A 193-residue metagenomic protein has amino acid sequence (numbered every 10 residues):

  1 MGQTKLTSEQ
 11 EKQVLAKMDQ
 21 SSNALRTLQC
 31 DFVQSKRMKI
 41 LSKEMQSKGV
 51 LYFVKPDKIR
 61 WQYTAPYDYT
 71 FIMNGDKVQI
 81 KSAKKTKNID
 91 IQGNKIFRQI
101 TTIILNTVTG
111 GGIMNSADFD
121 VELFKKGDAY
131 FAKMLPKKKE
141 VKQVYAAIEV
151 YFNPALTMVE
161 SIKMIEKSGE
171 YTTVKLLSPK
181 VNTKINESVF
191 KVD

Functional and structural regions predicted by a protein language model:
L6-T7, V14, D19-Q29, K36 (+3 more regions): Flexible, processing/modification-adjacent segments and terminal tails in exported/periplasmic/extracellular proteins
C30-F32, Q46-K48, W61, M73 (+2 more regions): Extended beta-sheet lipid-handling architectures
F32, I59-Y63, V78-K81, A132-M134 (+1 more regions): Short hydrophobic/aromatic-rich beta-strand segments that constitute the beta-sheet cores of beta-sandwich/beta-barrel
M38-I40, R60, Y67-T70, K87 (+3 more regions): Short beta-strands and strand-coil junctions in structured, solvent-facing domains, enriched
L41-L51: Beta-propeller and related beta-repeat scaffolds in trafficking/envelope systems
V50-R98, T102, T172: An acidic-aromatic
G112-D193: Gly/Pro-enriched, hydrophobic low-complexity segments that function as extracytoplasmic propeptides/linkers
